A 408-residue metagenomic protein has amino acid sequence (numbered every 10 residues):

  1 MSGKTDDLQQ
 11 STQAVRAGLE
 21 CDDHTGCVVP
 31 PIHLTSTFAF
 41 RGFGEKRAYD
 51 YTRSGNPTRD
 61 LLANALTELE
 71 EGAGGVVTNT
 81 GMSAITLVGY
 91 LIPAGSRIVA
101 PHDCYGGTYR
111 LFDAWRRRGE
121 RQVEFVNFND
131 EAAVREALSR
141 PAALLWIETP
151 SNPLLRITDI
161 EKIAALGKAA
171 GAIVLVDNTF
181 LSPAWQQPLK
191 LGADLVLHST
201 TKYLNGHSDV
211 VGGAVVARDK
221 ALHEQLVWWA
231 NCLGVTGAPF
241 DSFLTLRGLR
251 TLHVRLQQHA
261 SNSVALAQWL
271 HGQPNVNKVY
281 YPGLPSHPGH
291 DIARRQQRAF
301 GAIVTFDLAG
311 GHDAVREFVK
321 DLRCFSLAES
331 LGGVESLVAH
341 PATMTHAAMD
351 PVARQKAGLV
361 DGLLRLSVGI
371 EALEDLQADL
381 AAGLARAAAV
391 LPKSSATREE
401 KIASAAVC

Functional and structural regions predicted by a protein language model:
S2-K4, G75-N275, Y280, V407-C408: Conserved PLP-enzyme active-site core in the AAT-like
S2-N56, L62-A65: N-terminal "arm"/small-domain region of PLP-dependent enzymes with the aminotransferase-like
S2-S11, P57, G332, A339-P341 (+1 more regions): Positively charged, small/polar-rich N-terminal and surface patches that mediate targeting and assembly and bind
S11-V28, D313-A353: C-terminal core of ALDH-fold dehydrogenases
T37-T86, L91, G107-A114: Conserved N-terminal alpha-helix of the aminotransferase class I/II PLP-enzyme fold
T245-V254, G301-A309, R365-G369: Short, well-ordered beta-strand elements within core beta-sheets of diverse protein domains
V264-G332, M349-Q355: Conserved small-domain helix->loop->beta segment predominantly found in fold-type I
K320, S336-C408: PLP-dependent enzyme catalytic core of the Aspartate aminotransferase-like
